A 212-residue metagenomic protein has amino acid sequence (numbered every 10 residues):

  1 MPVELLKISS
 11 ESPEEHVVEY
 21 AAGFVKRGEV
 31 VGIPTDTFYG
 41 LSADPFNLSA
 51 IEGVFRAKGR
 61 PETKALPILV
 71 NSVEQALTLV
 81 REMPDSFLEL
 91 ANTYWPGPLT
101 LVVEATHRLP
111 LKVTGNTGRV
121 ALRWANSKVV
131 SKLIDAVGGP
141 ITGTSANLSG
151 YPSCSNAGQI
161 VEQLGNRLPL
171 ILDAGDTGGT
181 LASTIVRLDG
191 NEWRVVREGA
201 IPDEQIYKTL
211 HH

Functional and structural regions predicted by a protein language model:
M1-H212: Active-site-adjacent structural elements in enzyme catalytic cores
